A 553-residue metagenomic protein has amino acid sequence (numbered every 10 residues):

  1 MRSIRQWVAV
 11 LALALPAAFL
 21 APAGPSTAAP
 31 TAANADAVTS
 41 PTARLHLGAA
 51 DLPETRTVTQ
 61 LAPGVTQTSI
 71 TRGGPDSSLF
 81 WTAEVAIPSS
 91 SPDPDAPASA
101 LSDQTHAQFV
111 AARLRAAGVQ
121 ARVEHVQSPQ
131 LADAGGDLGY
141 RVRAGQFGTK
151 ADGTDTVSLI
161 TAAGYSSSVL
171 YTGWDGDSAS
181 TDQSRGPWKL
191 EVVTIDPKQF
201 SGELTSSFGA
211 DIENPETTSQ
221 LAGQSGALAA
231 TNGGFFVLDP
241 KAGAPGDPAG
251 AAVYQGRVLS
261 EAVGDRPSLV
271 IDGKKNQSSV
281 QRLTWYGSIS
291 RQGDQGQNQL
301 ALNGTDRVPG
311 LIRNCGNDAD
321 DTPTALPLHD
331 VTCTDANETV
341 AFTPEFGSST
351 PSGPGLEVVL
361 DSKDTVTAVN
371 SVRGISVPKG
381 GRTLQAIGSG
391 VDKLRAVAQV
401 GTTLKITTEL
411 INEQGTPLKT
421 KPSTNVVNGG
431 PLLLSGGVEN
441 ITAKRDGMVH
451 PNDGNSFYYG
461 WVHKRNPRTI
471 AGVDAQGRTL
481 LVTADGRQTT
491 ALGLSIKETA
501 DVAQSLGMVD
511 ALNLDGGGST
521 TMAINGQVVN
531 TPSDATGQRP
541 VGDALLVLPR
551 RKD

Functional and structural regions predicted by a protein language model:
R2-W7, P16-F19, A23-D553: Gly/Ser/Thr/Pro-rich low-complexity, intrinsically disordered segments
L13: Nucleotide/phosphate-binding catalytic cleft detector across ATP-hydrolyzing and phosphate-transferring enzymes
